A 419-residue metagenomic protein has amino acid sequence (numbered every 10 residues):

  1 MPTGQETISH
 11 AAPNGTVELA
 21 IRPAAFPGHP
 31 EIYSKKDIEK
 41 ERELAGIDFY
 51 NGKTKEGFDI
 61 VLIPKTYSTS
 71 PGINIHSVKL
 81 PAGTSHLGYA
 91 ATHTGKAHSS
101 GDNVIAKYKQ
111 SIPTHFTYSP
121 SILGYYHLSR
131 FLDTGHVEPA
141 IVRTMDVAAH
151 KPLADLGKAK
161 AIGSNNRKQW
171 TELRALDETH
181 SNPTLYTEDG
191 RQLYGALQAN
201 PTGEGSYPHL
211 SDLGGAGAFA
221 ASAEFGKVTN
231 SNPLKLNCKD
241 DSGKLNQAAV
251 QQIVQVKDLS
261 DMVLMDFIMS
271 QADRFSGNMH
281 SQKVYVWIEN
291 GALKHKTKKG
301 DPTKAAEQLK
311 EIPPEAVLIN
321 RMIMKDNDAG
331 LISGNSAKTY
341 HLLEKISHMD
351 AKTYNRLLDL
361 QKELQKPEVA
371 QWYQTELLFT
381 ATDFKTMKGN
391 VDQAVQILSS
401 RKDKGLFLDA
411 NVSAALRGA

Functional and structural regions predicted by a protein language model:
M1-Y67, G72, H76, L80-S85 (+2 more regions): Regulatory N- and C-terminal appendages and interdomain linkers associated with kinase/kinase-like NTP transferase
L19-A24, G28-K55, Y67-S70, H180-N182 (+6 more regions): Buried hydrophobic core signal strongest for RNase H-like alpha/beta domains in large, well-folded nucleic-acid enzymes
L62-E224, F267-Q271: Conserved ATP-binding subdomain of kinase catalytic cores across diverse folds
G95-A97, K151-T184, A223-Q247, V286-E315 (+5 more regions): Surface-exposed intrinsically disordered loops and tails
T117-G135, A223-G334: Conserved kinase catalytic-core segment
G124, G135, L156-G157, D258-L259 (+2 more regions): A structural boundary/capping signal
L213-G217, S281-A292, T339-L343: Short, surface-exposed, charged loop/turn segments at secondary-structure junctions
G277, S281, K299-A419: Long, compositionally biased interface segments
